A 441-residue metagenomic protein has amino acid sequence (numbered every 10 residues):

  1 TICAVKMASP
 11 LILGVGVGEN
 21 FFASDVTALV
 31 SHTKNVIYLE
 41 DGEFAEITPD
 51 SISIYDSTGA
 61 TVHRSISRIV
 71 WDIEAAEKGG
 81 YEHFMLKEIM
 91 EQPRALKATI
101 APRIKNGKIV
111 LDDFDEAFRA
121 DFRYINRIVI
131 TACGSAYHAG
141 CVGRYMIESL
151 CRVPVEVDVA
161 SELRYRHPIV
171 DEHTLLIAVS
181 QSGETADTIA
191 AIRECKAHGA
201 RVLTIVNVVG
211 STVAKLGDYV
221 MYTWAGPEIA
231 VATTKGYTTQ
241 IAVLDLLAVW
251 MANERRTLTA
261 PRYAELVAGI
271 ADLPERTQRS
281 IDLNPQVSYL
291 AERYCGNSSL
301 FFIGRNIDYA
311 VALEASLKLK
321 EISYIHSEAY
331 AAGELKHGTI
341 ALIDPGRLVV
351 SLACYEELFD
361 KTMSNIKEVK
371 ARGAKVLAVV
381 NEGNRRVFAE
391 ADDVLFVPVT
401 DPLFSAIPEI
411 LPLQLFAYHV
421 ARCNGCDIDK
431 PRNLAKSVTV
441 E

Functional and structural regions predicted by a protein language model:
T1, M7-P10, V17-N20, V26-A28 (+19 more regions): Short, glycine-/Ser/Thr-/acidic-enriched flexible segments
T1-C3, P10-I12, E19-F21, T27 (+15 more regions): Structural motif
T1-N126, A136, R144-C151, L163-I169 (+6 more regions): N-terminal segments that mediate ammonia production and transfer in glutamine-dependent amidotransferase systems
G14, A139-C141, E156-V157, A186-I189 (+9 more regions): Extended hydrophobic-aromatic, low-complexity segments
S31-H32, R166-H167, A230-T234, T339 (+2 more regions): Short, charged, surface-exposed secondary-structure boundary motifs
G59, K375, E390, T400-E441: Generic C-terminus detector
Q92-L96, I100-V129, Y219-L348, R422-E441: Active-site phosphate/pyrophosphate-binding segments
R123-D272, L352-E357, K361-F396, F416 (+1 more regions): Glycine-rich phosphate-binding loops that contact phosphosugars or nucleotide phosphates
